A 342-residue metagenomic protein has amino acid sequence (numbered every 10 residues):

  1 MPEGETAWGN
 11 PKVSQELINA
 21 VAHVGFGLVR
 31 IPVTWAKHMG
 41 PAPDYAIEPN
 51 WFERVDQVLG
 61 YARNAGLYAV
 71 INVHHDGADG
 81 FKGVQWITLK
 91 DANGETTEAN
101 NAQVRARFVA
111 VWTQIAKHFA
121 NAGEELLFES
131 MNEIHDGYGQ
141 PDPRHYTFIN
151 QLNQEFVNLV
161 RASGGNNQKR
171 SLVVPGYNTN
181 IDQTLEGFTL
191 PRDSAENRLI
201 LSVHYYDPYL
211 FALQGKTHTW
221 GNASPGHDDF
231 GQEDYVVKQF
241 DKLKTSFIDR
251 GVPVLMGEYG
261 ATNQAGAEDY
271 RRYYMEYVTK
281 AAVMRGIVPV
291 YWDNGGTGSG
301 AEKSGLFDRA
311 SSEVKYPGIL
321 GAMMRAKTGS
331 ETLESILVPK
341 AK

Functional and structural regions predicted by a protein language model:
M1-P2, L28, T34-M39, H75-D79 (+5 more regions): Solvent-exposed loop/turn segments at secondary-structure junctions within structured extracellular/periplasmic domains
M1-V13, P41-I47, Q85, K90-D91 (+3 more regions): Acidic/histidine-rich helix-loop elements that form or flank divalent-metal/phosphate-binding sites at the catalytic
T6-K12, K37-M39, Y45-P49, H135-Y138 (+4 more regions): Acidic-and-aromatic substrate-binding clefts and catalytic sites of carbohydrate-active enzymes
W8-V29, V33, P43-H75, D79-S130 (+2 more regions): An active-site-proximal structural segment forming one wall of the substrate-binding cleft that immediately precedes
V29, L255, V290: Conserved Rossmann-like nucleotide-binding pocket used by diverse enzymes that bind dinucleotide cofactors
G83, T96-Q232, Q239-T262, M284-I287: Active-site region of glycoside hydrolase catalytic domains
V84-G94, T147, E186-D193, A267-T279: Short, electropositive alpha-helical surface patch
G266-K342: Aromatic-rich peripheral "rim/lid" segments of glycoside hydrolase catalytic domains that contact and position glycan
